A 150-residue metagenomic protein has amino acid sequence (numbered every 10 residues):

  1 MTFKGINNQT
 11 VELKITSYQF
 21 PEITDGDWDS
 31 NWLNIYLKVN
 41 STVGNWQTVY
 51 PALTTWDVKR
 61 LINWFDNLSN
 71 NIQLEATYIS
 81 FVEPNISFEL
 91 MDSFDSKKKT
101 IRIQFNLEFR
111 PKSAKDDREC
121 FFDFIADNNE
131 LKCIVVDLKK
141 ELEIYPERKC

Functional and structural regions predicted by a protein language model:
G5-D25: N-terminal intrinsically disordered, cationic/polar leader segments that include organellar targeting peptides
S17-Q19, V39-V43, T54-T55, D92 (+1 more regions): Beta-strand elements of well-folded, non-transmembrane domains
D27-S30, Q47-D57, E119-K132: Short, low-complexity cationic-aromatic patches
D27-S41, K97-L107: Amphipathic N-proximal alpha-helical interface segments
N31-Q73: Short, well-structured hydrophobic secondary-structure segments
D66-A76, L142-C150: Mixed-charge, Lys/Arg-enriched low-complexity segments
A76-F121: Amphipathic protein-protein interaction modules
N106-C150: Mixed-charge, glycine-accented linear interaction segment located at domain edges/termini
